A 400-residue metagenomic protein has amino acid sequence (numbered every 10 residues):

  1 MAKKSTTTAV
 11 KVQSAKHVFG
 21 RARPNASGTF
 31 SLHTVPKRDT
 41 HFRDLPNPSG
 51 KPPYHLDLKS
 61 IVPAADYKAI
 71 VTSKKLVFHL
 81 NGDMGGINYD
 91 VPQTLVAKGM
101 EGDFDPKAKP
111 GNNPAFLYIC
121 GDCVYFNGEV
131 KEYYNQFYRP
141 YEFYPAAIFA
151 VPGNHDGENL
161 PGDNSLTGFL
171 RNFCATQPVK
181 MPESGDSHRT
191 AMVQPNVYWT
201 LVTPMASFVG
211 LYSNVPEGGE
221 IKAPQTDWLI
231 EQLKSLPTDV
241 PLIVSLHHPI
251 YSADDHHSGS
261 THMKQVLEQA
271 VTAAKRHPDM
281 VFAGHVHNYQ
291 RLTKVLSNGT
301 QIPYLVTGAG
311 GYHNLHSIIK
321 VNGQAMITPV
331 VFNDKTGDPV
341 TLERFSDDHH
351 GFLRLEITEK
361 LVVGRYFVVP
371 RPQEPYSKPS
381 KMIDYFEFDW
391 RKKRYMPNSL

Functional and structural regions predicted by a protein language model:
M1-F116, Y134, Y138-A150, S165-G168 (+6 more regions): Acidic, histidine-bearing metal-coordination/catalytic regions of metal-dependent phosphoesterases
G28-D66, K131-L242, H256-M280, N288-S346 (+1 more regions): Extended active-site neighborhood of metal-dependent phosphoesterases/phosphodiesterases
F78-L80, Y118, F208-G210, I243-S245 (+1 more regions): Structural motif
D83, G121-D122, G153-N154, L211 (+2 more regions): Active-site glycine-centered loops adjacent to acidic/histidine catalytic or metal-binding residues that shape
G86, V124-Y125, I250, N288: Short active-site segment of divalent metal-dependent hydrolases/proteases that encodes the spacing between
I87-D90, Y125-V130, G218-I221: Acidic-and-aromatic substrate-binding clefts and catalytic sites of carbohydrate-active enzymes
Y118-I119, Y125: N-terminal substrate-binding region of glycoside hydrolase catalytic domains
S252-D254: A short acidic, helix-capping loop that chelates divalent metal ions and anchors anionic groups
